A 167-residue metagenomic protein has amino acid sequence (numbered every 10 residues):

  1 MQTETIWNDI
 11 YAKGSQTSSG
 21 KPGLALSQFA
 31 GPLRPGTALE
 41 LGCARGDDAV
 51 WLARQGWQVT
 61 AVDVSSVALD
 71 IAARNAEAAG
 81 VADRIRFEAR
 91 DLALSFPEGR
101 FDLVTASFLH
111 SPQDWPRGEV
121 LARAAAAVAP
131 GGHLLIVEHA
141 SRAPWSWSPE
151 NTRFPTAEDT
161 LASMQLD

Functional and structural regions predicted by a protein language model:
M1-L33: Conserved class I S-adenosyl-L-methionine
G36-A44: Conserved class I S-adenosyl-L-methionine
S65-V67: Conserved SAM/SAH-binding beta-strand->alpha-helix loop
A72-A73: Conserved SAM-binding loop
G80-L92: Conserved SAM-binding strand-loop segment of SAM-dependent methyltransferases
A93-L103: A short acidic, Gly/Pro-enriched loop at the edge of an enzyme's catalytic core that lines a small-molecule cofactor
S111-A124: A short, conserved alpha-helix within the catalytic core of class I
G131-H139: Conserved beta-strand signature within the Rossmann-like core of class I S-adenosyl-L-methionine
